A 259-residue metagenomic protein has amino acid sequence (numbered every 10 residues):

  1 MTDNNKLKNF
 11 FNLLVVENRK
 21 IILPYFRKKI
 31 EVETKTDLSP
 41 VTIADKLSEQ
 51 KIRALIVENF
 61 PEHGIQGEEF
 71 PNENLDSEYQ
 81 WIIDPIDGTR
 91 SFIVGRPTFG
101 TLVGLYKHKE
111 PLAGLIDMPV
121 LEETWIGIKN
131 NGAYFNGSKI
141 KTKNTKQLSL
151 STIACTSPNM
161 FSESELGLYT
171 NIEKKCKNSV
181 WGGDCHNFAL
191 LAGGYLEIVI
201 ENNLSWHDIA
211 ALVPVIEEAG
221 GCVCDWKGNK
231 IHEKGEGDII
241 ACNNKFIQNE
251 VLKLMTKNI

Functional and structural regions predicted by a protein language model:
M1-I86, T256: N-terminal subdomain of lithium-sensitive/metallo-dependent phosphomonoesterases centered on the IMPase/IPPase/PAP
I22, D45, I56, T89 (+6 more regions): Residue-level signal for inorganic ion chemistry
R27, F99, G127-N131, E217 (+1 more regions): A short, compositionally biased
V32-E33, V57, P71-E73, I116 (+3 more regions): Short secondary-structure boundary/capping segments
K46, Q50, E69, P85-G88 (+5 more regions): Generic detector of well-ordered alpha-helical packing
L75-Y134, S151: DPxDG-like acidic metal-binding loop motif
K141-I259: An extended, acidic
